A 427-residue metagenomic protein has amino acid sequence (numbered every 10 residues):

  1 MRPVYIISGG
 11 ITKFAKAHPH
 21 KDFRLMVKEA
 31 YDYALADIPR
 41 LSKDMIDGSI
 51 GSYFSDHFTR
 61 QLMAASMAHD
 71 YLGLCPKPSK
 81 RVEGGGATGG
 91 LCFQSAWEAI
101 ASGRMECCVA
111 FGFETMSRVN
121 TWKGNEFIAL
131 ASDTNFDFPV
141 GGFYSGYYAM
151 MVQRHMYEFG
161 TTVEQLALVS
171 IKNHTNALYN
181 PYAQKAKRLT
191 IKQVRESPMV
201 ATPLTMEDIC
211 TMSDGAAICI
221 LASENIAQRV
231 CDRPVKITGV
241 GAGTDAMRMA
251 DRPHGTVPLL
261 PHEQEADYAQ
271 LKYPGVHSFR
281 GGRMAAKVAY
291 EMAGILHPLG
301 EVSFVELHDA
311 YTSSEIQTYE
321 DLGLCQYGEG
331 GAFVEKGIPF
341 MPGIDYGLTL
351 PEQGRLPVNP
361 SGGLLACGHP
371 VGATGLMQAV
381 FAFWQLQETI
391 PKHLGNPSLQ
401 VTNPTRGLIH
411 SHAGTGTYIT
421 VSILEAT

Functional and structural regions predicted by a protein language model:
M1-A87, S95, H155-T162, Q184-K185 (+5 more regions): Conserved active-site "lid/cap" helical segment
M1-F54, D70-P76, G90-N135, A177 (+5 more regions): Cys-dependent condensing catalytic cores that perform Claisen condensation/acyl-transfer in fatty-acid/polyketide
M1-R24, T134, L168, M199-V288 (+5 more regions): Condensing-enzyme catalytic core mediating Claisen C-C bond formation in acyl metabolism
A15, S55-F111, T115-Y147, K185-T211 (+3 more regions): Conserved catalytic cysteine-centered active-site region of acyl-thioester-dependent Claisen-condensing enzymes
K21-E29, D44, M63, K77 (+12 more regions): Conserved active-site and cofactor/substrate-binding residues in soluble primary-metabolism enzymes
K43-Y53, P78-G84, C108-G112, E164-I171 (+5 more regions): Beta-strand segments within the central parallel beta-sheet cores of soluble alpha/beta enzyme folds
D56-A64, M249-H254, D309-F333, F340-T349 (+2 more regions): Short glycine/threonine-rich loop-to-helix capping motif typified by GTGT followed within a few residues by an Asp-Pro
E83-E114, S145-Y179, C219-I226, P370-P391: Active-site-proximal alpha-helical scaffold in enzymes
